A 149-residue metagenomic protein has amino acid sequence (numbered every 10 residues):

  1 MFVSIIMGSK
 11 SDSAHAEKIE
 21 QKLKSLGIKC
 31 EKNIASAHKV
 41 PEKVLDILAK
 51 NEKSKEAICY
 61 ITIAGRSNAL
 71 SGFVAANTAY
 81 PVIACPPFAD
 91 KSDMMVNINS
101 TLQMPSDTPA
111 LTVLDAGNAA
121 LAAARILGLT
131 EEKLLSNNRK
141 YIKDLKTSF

Functional and structural regions predicted by a protein language model:
M1-A37: Glycine-rich phosphate/diphosphate-binding loop of Rossmann-like nucleotide-binding domains
K10, A35-A37, G65-R66, P87-D90 (+1 more regions): Short, ordered loop/turn segments at secondary-structure junctions
D12-A16, P41-V44, S67-F73, S92-M95 (+1 more regions): Short glycine/serine/threonine-rich phosphate/pyrophosphate-binding segments that cradle anionic phosphate groups
I28-C30, K55, Y80, T101-P109: Glycine/charged-rich beta-loop-alpha catalytic/anionic-binding loops adjacent to active sites
K32-E52: N-terminal beta-loop-helix "entrance" segment that forms/cooperates in small-molecule cofactor or anionic ligand
I47-P86: Glycine-rich phosphate-binding loop
D90-N137: Short, glycine-/small-residue-rich phosphate/pyrophosphate-handling segment
E131-F149: Internal, active-site/partner-interface "lid" segment
